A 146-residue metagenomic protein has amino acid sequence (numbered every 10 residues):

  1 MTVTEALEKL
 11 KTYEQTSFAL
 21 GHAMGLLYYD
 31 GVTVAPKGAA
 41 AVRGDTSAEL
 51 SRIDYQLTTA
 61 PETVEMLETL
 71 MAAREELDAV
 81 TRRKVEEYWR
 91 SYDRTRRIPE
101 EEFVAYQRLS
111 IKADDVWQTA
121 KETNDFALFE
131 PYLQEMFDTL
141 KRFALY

Functional and structural regions predicted by a protein language model:
T2-Y146: A well-structured
